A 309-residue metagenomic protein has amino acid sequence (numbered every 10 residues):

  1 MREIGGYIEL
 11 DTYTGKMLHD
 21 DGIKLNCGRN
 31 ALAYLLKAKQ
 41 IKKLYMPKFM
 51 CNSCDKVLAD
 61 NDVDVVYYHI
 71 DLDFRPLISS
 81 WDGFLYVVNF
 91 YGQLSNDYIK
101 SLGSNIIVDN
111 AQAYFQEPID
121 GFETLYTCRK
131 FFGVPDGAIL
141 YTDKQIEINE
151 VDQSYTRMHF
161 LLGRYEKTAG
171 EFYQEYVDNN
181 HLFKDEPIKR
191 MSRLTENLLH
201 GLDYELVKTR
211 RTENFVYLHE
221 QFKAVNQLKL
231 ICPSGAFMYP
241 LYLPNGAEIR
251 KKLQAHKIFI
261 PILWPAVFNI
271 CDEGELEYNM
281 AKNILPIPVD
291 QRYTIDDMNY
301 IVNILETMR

Functional and structural regions predicted by a protein language model:
M1-L18, G170-K189: N-terminal "arm"/small-domain region of PLP-dependent enzymes with the aminotransferase-like
G6-G22, N26, N30-S101, N105 (+1 more regions): PLP-dependent aminotransferase-like
I78-S80, N245-K252, Y293-N299: Short, conserved charged micro-motifs
G121-G163: Active-site PLP attachment segment
G163-Y165, C232-G235, G246-I284: Conserved PLP cofactor-binding pocket of PLP-dependent enzymes
R190-H219, L228-Y242: Conserved glycine-rich beta-strand-loop-beta hairpin in the small C-terminal domain of fold type I
A255, I270-R309: PLP-dependent enzyme catalytic core of the Aspartate aminotransferase-like
